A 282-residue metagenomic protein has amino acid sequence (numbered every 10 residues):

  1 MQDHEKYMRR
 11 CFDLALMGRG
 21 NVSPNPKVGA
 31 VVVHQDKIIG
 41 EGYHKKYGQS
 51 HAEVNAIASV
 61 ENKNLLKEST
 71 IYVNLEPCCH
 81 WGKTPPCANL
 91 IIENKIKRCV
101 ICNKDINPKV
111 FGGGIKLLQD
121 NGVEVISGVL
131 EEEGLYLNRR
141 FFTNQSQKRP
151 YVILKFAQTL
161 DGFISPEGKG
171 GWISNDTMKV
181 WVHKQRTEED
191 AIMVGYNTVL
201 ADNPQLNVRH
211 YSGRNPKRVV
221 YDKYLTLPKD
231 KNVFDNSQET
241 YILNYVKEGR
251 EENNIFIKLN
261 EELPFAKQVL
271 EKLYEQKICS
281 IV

Functional and structural regions predicted by a protein language model:
D3-S23, N144: Short, basic/aromatic recognition patches
P24-V28, K67-T70, S280-I281: Acidic, glycine-enriched active-site microenvironments
K27-D36, F156-A157: Short beta-strand scaffold segments in enzyme catalytic cores
V32-E133, K217, E262: Zn2+-dependent cytidine deaminase-like catalytic core
R98-C99, A191, S280-I281: Residues at the N-termini of beta-strands
G128-Q145: Short, structured interface segments
T143-N144, R149, I153-I278: Active-site ligand-binding patch in enzyme domains
